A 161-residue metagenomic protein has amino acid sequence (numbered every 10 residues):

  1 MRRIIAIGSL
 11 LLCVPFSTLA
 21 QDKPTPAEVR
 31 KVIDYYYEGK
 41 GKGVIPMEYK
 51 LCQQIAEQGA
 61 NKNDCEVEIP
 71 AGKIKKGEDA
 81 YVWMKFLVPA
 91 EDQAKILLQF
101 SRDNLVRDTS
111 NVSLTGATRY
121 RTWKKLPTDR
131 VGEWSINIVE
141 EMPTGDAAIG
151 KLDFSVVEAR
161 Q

Functional and structural regions predicted by a protein language model:
P15-S17: N-terminal signal peptide c-region/cleavage motif recognized by signal peptidases
Q21-K76, A159-Q161: Short, compositionally biased P/S/T/A/G/V-rich stretches that sit at domain boundaries
D79-L87: Short edge beta-strand/loop segments characteristic of extracellular beta-sandwich folds
W83, R119-P127: Exposed aromatic-hydrophobic patches
L98-R102, I138: Conserved aromatic beta-strand anchor motif in extracellular beta-sandwich/beta-rich domains
R107-A117: Solvent-exposed serine/threonine-rich low-complexity stretches and specific carbohydrate-binding patches
G132-M142: Short, aromatic- and glycine-rich surface loops/edge beta-strands on solvent-exposed regions
E141-G150: Short acidic/polar inter-strand loop motif in beta-rich domains
